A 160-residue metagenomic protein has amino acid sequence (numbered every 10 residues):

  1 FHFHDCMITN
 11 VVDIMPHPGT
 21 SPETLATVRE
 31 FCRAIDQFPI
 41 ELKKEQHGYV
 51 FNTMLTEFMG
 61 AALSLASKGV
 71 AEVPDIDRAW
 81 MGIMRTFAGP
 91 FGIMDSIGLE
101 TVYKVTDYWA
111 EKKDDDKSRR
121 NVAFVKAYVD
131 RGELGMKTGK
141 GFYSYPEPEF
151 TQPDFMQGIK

Functional and structural regions predicted by a protein language model:
F1-E30: Rossmann-fold NAD(P)-binding glycine/threonine-rich loop
H2, Q46-H47: Short, solvent-exposed loop/turn elements at beta->coil junctions and helix N-caps that rim active or binding pockets
C6-M7, M54-F58: Alpha-helix N-cap/N′ positions at the starts of helices
G19-T27, R33-Q46, L63, S67-K68 (+1 more regions): NAD(P)-dependent Rossmann-like dehydrogenase/reductase catalytic/cofactor-binding core
